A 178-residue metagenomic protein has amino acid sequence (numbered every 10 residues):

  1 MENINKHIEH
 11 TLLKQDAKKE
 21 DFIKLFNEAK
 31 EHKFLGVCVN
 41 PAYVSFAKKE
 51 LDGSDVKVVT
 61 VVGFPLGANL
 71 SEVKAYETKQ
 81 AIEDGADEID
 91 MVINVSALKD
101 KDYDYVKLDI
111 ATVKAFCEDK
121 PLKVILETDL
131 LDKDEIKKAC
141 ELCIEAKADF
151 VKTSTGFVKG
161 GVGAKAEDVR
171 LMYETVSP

Functional and structural regions predicted by a protein language model:
M1-H32, G36, A42-F64, A68-P178: Alpha/beta enzyme core
